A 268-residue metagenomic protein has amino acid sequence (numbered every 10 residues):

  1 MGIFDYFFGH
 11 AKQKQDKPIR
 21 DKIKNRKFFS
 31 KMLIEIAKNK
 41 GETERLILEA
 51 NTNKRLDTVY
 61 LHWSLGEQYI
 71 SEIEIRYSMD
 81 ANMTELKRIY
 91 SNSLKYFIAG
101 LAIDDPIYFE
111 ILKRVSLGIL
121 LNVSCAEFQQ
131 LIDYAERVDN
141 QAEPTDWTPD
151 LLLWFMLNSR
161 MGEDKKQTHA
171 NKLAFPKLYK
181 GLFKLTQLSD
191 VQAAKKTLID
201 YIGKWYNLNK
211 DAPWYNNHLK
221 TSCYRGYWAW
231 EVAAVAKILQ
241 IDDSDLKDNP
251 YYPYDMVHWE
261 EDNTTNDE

Functional and structural regions predicted by a protein language model:
G2-H10: Short, aromatic- and cysteine-enriched interfacial helices/patches that mediate contacts at lipid membranes
H10-N217, Y224: Eukaryote-skewed repeat-based solenoidal scaffolds used as protein-protein interaction platforms, primarily
Q187-E268: Alpha-helical oligomerization segments
